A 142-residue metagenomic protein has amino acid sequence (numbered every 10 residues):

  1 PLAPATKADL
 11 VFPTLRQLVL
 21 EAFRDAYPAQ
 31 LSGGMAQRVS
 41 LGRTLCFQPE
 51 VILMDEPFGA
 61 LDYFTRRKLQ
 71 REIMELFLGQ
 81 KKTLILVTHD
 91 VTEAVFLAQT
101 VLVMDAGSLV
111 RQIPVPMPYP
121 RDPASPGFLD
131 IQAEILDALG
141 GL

Functional and structural regions predicted by a protein language model:
P4-F23, E75: Conserved ABC ATPase "signature" region
A26-A29, F47: Conserved signature/switch motifs of ABC ATPase nucleotide-binding domains
S32-R38: ABC ATPase nucleotide-binding domain "signature motif"
I52-D55: Catalytic Walker B motif of ABC-type/P-loop ATPase nucleotide-binding domains
R66-Q80: Helical segment within the ABC ATPase nucleotide-binding domain
K81-V87: Conserved H-loop
A106-E134: Conserved beta-strand-loop-alpha-helix hinge in the C-terminal portion of ABC ATPase nucleotide-binding domains
